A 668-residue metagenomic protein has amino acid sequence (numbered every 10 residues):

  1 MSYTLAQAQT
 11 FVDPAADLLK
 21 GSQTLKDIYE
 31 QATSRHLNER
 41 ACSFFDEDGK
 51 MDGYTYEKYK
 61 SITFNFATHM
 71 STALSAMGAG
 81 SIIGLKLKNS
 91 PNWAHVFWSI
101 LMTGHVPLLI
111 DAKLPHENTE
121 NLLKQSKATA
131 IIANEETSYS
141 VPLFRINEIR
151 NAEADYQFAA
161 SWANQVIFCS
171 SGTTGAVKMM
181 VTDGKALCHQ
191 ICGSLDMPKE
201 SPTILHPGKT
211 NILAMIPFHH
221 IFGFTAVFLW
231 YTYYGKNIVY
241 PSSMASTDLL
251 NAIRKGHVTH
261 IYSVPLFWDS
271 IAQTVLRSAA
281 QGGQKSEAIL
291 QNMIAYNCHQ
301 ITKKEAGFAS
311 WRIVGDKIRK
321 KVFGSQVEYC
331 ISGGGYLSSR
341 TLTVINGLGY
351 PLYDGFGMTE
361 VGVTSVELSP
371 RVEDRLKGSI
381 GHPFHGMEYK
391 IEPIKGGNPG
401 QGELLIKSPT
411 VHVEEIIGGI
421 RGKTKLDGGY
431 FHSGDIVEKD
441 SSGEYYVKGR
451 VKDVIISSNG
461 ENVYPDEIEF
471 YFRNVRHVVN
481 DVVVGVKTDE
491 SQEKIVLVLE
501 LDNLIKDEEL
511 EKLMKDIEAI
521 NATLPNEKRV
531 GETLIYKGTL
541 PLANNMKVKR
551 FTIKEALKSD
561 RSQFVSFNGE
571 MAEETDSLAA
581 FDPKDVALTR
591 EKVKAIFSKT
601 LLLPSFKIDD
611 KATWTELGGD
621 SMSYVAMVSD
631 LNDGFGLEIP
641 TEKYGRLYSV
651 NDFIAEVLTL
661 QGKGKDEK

Functional and structural regions predicted by a protein language model:
N38-R40, R150-C169, A176, P202-N211: Conserved pre-ATP/AMP-binding loop-to-beta segment of ANL
A41-M77, G84-S90, P115-E120, G184-K185: Conserved AMP-binding/adenylate-forming core of the ANL superfamily
G53-E57, Q165-C192: Conserved AMP-binding A3 loop
T63-F66, M180-I204: Conserved structural elements of the adenylate-forming
I191-N211, F218-F308, R312-G315: Conserved AMP-binding/adenylation subdomain of ANL enzymes
S310-Y445, V451-V454: Conserved AMP-binding/adenylate-forming
S408, V413, I436-L524, S629-D630: AMP-binding/adenylate-forming catalytic core of the ANL superfamily
V482-G485, V496-L497, E518-A580, V628: Conserved C-terminal "lid"/linker of ANL adenylate-forming enzymes
